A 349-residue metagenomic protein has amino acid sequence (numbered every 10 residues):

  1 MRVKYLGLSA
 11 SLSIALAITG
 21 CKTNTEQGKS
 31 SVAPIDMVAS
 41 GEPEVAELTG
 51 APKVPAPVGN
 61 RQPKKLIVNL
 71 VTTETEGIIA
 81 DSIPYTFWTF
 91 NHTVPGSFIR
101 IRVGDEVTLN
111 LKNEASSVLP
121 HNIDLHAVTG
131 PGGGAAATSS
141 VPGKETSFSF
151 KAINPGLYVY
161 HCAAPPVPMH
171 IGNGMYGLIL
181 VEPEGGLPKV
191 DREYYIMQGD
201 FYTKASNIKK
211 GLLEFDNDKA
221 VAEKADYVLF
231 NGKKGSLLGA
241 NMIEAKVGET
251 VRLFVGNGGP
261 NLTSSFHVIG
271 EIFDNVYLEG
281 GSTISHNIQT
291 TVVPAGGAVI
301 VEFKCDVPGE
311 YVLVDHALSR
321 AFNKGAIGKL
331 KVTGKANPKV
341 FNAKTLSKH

Functional and structural regions predicted by a protein language model:
M1-A10: Bacterial N-terminal signal peptides that target proteins for export
A17-G20: C-terminal motif of bacterial Sec signal peptides marking the signal peptidase cleavage site
K22-H349: Copper-binding active sites and cupredoxin-like electron-transfer domains, recognizing His/Cys-rich ligand loops
